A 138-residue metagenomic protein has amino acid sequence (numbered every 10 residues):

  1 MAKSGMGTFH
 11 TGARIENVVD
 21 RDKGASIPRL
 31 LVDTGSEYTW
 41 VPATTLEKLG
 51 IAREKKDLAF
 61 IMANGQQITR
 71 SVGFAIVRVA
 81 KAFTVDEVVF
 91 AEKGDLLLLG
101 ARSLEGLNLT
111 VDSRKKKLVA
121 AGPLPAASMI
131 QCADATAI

Functional and structural regions predicted by a protein language model:
M1-I138: Pepsin/retropepsin-fold aspartyl endopeptidases
